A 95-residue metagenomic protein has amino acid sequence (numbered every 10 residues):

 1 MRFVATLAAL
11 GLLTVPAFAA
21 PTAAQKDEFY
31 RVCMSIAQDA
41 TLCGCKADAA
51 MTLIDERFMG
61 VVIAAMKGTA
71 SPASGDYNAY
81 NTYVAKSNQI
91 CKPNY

Functional and structural regions predicted by a protein language model:
M1-A19: Classic N-terminal secretory signal peptides
A19-N94: Post-signal/leader-peptide non-cytosolic segments of secretory proteins
